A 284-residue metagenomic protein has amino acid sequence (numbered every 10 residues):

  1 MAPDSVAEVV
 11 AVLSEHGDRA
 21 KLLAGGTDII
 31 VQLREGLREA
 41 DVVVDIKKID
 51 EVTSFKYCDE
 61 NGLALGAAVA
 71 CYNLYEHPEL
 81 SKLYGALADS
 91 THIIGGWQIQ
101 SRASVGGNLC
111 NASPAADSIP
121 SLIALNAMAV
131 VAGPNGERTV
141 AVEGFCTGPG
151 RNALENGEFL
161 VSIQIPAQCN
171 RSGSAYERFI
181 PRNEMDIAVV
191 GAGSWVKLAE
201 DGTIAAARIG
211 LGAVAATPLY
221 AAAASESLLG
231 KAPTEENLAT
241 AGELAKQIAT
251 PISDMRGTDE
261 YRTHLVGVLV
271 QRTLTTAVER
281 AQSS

Functional and structural regions predicted by a protein language model:
M1-S284: C-terminal structural segment of proteins
